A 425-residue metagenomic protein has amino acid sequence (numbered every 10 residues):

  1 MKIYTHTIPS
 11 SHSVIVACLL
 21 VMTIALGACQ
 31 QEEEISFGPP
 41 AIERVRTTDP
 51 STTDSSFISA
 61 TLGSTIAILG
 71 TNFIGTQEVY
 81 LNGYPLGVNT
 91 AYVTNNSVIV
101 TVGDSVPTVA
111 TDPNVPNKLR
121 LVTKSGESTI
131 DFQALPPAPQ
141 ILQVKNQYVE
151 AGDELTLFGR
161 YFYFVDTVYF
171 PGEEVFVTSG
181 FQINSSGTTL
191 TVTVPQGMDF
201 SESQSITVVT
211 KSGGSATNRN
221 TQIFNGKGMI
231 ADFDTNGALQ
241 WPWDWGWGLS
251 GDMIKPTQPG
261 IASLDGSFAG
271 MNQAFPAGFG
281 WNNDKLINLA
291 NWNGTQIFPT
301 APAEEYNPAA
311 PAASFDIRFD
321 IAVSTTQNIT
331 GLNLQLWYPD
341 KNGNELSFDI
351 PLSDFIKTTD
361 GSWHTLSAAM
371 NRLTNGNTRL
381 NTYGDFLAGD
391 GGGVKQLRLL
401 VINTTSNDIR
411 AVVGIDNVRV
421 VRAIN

Functional and structural regions predicted by a protein language model:
K2-V16: Bacterial N-terminal signal peptides that target proteins for export
I24-A28: C-terminal motif of bacterial Sec signal peptides marking the signal peptidase cleavage site
Q30-I74, S125-F164, G213-Q240: Beta-strand/beta-sandwich contexts
I66-I68, V79, V98-V100, N117-L121 (+3 more regions): A structural motif
T76-P85, F164-E174: Change to "...patches in solvent-exposed regions of secreted, membrane-anchored, or virion-exposed structural
T101-T111, T193-F200, N371-G376: Short, surface-exposed loop/turn segments at beta-strand-coil junctions that are enriched for proline with nearby
V109-K124, S201-S212, R398-L399: Short, aromatic- and glycine-rich surface loops/edge beta-strands on solvent-exposed regions
I223-N425: Beta-rich carbohydrate-recognition modules and glycan-binding surfaces
